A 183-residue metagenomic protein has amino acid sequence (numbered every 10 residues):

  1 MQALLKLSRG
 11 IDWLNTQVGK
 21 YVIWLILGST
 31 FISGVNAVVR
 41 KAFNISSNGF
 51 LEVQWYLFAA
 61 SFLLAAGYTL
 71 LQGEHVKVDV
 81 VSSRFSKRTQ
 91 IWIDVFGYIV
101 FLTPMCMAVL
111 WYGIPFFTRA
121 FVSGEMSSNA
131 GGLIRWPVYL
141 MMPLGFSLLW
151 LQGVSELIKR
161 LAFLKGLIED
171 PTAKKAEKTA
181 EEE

Functional and structural regions predicted by a protein language model:
M1-E183: Alpha-helical transmembrane segments and membrane-interface helix-loop junctions in multi-pass membrane proteins
